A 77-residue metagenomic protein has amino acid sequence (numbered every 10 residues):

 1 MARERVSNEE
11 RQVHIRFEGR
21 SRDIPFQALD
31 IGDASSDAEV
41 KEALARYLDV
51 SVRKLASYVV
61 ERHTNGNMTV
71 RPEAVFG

Functional and structural regions predicted by a protein language model:
M1, F76-G77: Short intrinsically disordered terminal tails
M1-A2, K54: Charged, amphipathic alpha-helical segments
R3-D30: N-terminal acidic leader/helix
S21, D30-G32, G66, F76: Residues that cap or initiate secondary-structure elements
D23-R46: Short, flexible N-terminal segments of the mature chain
A38-V75: Acidic, low-complexity intrinsically disordered segments
